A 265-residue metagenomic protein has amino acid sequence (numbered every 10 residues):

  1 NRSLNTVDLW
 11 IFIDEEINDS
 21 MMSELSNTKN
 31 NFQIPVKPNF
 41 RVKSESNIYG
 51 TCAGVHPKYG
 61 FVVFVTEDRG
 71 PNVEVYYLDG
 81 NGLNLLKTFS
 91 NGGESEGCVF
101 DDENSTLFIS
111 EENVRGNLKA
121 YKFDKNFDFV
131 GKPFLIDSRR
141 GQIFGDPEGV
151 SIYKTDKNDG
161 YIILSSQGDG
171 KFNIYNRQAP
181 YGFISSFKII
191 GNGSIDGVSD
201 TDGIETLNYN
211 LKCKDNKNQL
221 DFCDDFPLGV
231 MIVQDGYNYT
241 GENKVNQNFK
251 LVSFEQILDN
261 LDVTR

Functional and structural regions predicted by a protein language model:
N1-R265: Sequence/structural signature of beta-propeller domains
